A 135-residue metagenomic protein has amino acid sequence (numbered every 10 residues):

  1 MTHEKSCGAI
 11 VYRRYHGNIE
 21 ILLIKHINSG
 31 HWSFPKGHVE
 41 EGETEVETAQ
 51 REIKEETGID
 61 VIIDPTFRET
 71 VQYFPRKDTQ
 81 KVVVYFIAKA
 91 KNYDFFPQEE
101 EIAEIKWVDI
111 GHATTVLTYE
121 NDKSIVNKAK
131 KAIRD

Functional and structural regions predicted by a protein language model:
M1-E20: Conserved N-terminal beta-strand and adjoining loop/helix that marks the start of the Nudix/MutT-like hydrolase domain
L22-K25: Short, acidic/hydrophobic/Gly-rich beta-strand patch recurrent on exposed beta strands that often constitutes part
H31-F34: Short small-residue beta-strand/loop micro-motif enriched in glycine and branched aliphatics
G37-K128: Unchanged
K131-D135: Generic C-terminal helix-cap and adjacent flexible tail
